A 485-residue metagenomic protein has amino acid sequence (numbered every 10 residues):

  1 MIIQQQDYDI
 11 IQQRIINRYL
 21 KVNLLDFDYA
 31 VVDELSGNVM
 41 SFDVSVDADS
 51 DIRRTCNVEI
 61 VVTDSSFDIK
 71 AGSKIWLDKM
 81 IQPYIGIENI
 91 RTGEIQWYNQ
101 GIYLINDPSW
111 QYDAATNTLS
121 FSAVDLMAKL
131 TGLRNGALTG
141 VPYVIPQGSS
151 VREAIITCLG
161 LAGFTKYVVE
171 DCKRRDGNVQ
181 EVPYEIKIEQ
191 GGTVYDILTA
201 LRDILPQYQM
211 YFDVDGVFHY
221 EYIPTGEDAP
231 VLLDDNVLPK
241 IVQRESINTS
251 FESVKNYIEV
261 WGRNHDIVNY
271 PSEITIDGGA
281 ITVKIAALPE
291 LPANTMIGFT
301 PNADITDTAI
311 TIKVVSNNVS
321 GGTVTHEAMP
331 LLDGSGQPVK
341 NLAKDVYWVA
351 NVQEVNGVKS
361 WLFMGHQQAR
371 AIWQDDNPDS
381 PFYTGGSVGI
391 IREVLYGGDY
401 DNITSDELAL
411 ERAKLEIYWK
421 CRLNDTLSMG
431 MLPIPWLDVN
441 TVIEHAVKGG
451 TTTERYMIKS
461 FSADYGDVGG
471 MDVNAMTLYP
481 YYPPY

Functional and structural regions predicted by a protein language model:
M1-A30, D196-T199, D203-P292, V314 (+3 more regions): Acidic, small/polar-enriched beta strand-loop surface segments
I2-Q4, Y8-I10, S66-Y167: Surface-exposed cap/loop segments at beta↔alpha junctions
K21-S36, S41-D43, D47-D51, V61-K74 (+4 more regions): N-terminal assembly/attachment segments of tailed bacteriophage virion structural proteins
V44-F67, T116-K129, L201, V260 (+3 more regions): Oligomerization/assembly interface segments of phage tail-like spikes and tubes
Y84-I102, E290-S320, Q353, V442-R455: Ser/Thr/Gly-rich low-complexity blocks that favor extended beta-strand/coil architectures
I85-A123, M210-F212, I443-M476: Short beta-strand and beta-hairpin "edge-sheet" elements
D113-F251: Charged- and aromatic-enriched interaction segments used to assemble and dock large macromolecular complexes
A115-G136, E327-Y347, V468-Y485: Short solvent-exposed strand/turn elements
